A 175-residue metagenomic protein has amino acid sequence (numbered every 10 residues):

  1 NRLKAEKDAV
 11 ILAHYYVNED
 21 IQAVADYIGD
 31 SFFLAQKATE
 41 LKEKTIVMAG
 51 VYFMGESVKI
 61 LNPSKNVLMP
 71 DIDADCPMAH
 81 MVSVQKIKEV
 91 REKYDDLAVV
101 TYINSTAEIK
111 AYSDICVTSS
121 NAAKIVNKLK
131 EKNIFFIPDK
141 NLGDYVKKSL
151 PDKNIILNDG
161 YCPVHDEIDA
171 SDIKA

Functional and structural regions predicted by a protein language model:
N1-A175: Active-site loop-to-helix "anion-binding N-cap" substructures in soluble metabolic enzymes
